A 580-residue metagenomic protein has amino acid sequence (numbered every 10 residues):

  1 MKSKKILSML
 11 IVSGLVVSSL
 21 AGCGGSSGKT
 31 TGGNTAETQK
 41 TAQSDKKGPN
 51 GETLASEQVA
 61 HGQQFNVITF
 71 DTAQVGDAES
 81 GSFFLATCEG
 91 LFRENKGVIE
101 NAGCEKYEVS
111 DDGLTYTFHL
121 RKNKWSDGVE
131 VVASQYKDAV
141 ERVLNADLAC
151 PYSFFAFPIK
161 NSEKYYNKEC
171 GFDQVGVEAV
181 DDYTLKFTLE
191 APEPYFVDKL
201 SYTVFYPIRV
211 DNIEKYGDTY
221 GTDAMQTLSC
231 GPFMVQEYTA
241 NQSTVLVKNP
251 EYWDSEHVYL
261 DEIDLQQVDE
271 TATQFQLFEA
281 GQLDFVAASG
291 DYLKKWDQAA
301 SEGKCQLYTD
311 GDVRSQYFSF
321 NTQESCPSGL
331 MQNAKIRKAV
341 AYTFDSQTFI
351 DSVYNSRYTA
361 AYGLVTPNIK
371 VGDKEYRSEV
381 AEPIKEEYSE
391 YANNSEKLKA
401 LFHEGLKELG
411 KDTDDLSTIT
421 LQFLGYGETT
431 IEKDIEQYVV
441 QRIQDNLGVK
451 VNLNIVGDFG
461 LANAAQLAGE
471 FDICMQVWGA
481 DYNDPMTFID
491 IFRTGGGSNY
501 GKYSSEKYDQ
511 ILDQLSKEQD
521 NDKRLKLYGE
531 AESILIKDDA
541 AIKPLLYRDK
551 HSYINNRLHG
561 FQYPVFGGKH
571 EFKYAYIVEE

Functional and structural regions predicted by a protein language model:
G62-D111, L228: N-terminal lobe/hinge region of extracytoplasmic solute-binding protein
E105-F155, E279, L330-Q332, R337-A339: Aromatic- and charge-enriched surface segment that lines or borders ligand/interaction sites
Y152-D211: Surface-exposed binding/hinge segments that line and control ligand-binding clefts or catalytic entry sites
L189-V258, E262: Gly/Pro-rich hinge or "lid" segments in bacterial periplasmic/extracellular proteins
Y216, A224, E251-W296: Ligand-site clamp/hinge motif
A240, A392-K397, H403-A480, K550: Ligand/substrate-recognition segments at binding pockets and active sites
T343-R377, I431-Q441, A464-E580: Detector for C-terminal structural segments
T359-G405, G427-K433: Structural transition elements
